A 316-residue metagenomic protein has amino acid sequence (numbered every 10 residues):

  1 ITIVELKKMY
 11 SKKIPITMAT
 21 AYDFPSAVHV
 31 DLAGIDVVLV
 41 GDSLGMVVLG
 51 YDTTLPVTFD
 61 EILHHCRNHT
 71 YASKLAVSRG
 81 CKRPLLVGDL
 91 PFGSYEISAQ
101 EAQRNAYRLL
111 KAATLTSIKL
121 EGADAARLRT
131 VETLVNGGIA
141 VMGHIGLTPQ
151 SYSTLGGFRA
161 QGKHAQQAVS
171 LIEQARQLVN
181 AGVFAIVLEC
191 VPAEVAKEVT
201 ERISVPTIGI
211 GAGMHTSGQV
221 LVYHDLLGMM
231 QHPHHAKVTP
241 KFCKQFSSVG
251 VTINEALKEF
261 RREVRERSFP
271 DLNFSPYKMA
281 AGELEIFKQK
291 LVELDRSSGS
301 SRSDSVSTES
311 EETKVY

Functional and structural regions predicted by a protein language model:
I1-P240, V251-Y316: Alpha/beta enzyme core
S247-V249: A structural-propensity feature for long, helix-poor, extended segments
